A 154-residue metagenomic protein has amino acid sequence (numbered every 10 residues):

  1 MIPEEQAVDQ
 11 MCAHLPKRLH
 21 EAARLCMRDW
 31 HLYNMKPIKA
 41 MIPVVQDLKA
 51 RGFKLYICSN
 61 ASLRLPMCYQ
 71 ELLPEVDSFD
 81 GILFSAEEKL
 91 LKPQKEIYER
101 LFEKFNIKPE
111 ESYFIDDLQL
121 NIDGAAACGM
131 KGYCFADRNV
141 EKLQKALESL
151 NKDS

Functional and structural regions predicted by a protein language model:
M1-H14: Alpha-helical substrate-recognition element adjacent to the catalytic core
M1-I2, F53, N106: Residue-level recognition of short, well-ordered coil/turn positions that link secondary-structure elements
E5, P16-Y56, K95: Short, acidic loop-to-helix structural element flanking the phosphoryl-transfer center in phosphate-processing enzymes
Q10-M11, L25, D29, R64: Short acidic/histidine-centered micro-motifs embedded in hydrophobic/aromatic stretches that mark compact functional
A13, K17, D47-A50, E103 (+2 more regions): Secondary-structure boundary motif
S59: Conserved phosphate-coupling serine/threonine residues in phosphotransfer and NTP-handling enzymes
S62-L63, M67-S154: Asp-based, Mg2+/Mn2+-dependent phosphohydrolase catalytic module
